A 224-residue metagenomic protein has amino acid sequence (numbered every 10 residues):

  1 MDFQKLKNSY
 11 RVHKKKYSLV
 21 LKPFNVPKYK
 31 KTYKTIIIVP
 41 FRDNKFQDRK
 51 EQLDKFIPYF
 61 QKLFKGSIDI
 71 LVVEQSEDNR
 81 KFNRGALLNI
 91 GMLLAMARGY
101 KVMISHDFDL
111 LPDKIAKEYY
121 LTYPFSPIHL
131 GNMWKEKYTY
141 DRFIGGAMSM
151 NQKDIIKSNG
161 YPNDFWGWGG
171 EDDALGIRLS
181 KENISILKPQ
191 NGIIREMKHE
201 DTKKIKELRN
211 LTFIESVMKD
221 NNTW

Functional and structural regions predicted by a protein language model:
M1-P58: N-proximal low-complexity "stem/linker" segments adjacent to membrane-targeting elements
M1-V20, K30, D164-G167, D173-W224: C-terminal catalytic/acceptor-binding lobe
Y33-V39, F60, D69-V72, G91: Hydrophobic targeting segments
D54, G66-Y100, K135: Active-site-proximal specificity loops/subdomain of glycosyltransferases
R98-D113: Short beta-strand-to-loop acidic/aromatic patch adjacent to the donor-nucleotide binding site
K114-K137: Conserved donor-nucleotide/metal-binding helix-loop-beta segment in metal-dependent transferases, i.e., the alpha-helix
W134-M150, K157: A recurrent flexible, glycine/aromatic-enriched loop bordering the glycosyltransferase active site that acts as
F143-N151, P162-N163, G169-G170: A conserved catalytic-core signature of glycosyltransferases
